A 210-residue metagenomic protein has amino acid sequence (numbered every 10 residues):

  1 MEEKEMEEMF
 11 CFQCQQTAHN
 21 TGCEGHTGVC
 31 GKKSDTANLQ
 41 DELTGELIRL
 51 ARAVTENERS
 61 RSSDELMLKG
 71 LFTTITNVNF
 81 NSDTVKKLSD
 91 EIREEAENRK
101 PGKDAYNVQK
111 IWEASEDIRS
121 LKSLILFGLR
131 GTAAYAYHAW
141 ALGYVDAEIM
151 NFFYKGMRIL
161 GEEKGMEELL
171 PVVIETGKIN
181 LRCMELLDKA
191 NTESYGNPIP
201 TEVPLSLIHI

Functional and structural regions predicted by a protein language model:
E2-I199: Often metal-dependent polyanion-binding catalytic scaffolds in large enzymes
I208-I210: Conserved small/polar residues in nucleotide/adenosyl-binding loops
